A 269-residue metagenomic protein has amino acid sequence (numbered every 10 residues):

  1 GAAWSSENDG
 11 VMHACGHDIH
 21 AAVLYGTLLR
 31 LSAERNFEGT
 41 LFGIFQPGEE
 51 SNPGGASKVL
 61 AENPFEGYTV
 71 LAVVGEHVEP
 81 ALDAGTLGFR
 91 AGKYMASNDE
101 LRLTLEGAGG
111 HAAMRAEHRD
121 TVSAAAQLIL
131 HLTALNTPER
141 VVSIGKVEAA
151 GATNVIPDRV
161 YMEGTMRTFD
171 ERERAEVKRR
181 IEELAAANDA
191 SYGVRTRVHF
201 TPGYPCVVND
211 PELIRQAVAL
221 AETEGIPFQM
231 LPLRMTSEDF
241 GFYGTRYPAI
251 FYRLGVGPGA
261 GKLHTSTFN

Functional and structural regions predicted by a protein language model:
A2-M12, D18-I19, L31, F37-K146 (+2 more regions): Histidine/acidic-residue-rich, glycine-tolerant segments that coordinate divalent metal ions
H13-A14, R115, E171-E176: Ordered, soluble secondary-structure elements with a strong preference for glycine-centered loop motifs and nearby
A21-L28: DPxDG-like acidic metal-binding loop motif
V23, G55-A56, E117, V177 (+2 more regions): Residues at alpha-helix caps and immediate loop-helix transition turns in enzyme cores, especially N- and C-cap
L29-R35, G244-R246: Alpha-helix C-terminal capping segments
S123-N269: Metal-dependent amide/peptide-bond hydrolase catalytic core, centered on the "pita-bread" metallohydrolase fold
